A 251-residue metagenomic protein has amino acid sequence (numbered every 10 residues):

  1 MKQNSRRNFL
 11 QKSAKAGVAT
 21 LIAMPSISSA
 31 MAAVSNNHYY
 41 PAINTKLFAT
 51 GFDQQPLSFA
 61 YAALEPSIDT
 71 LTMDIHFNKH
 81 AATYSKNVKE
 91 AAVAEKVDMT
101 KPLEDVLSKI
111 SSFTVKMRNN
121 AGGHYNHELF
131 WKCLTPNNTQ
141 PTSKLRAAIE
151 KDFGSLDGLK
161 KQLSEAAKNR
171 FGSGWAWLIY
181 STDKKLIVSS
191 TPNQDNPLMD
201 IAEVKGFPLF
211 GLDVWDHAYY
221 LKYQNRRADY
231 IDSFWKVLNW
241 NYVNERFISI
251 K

Functional and structural regions predicted by a protein language model:
M1-T20: N-terminal secretory signal peptides and thylakoid transit peptides that target proteins across membranes
S26-L64: C-terminal segment of N-terminal export signals and the immediately downstream linker at the start of the mature
L47, K79, E90-M99, E104 (+1 more regions): All-alpha RGS (Regulator of G-protein Signaling) helical domain and cognate RGS-like helical scaffolds
Q54, A81, H124, L178 (+2 more regions): Divalent metal-coordination and catalytic microenvironments
P56-H80: Short His/Asp/Glu-rich catalytic/ion-coordination signatures at enzyme active sites or charged loops
T70-I75, T114-V115, N239: Second-shell loop/turn segments in exported
K168, S173-Q224, D232-S233, V237: An amphipathic alpha-helical core segment
R227-K251: N-terminal targeting pre-sequences for secretion and organelle import
